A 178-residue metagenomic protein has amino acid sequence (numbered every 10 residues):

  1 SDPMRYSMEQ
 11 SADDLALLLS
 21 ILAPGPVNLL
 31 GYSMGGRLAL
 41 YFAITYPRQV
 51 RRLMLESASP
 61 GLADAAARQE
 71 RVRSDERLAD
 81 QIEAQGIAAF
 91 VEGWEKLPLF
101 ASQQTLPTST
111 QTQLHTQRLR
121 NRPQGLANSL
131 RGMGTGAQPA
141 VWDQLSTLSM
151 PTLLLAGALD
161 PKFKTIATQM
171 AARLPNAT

Functional and structural regions predicted by a protein language model:
S1-L30: Active-site loop/oxyanion-hole signature of alpha/beta-hydrolase fold enzymes
S1-R5, D64-A67, T165-I166: Conserved catalytic-core motifs of eukaryotic protein kinase domains, centered on the activation segment
E9, T112, K164-T168: Short, surface-exposed alpha-helical segments at coil->helix boundaries
G31-G35, A39: Gly/Ala-rich beta-loop-alpha elbow adjacent to hydrolase catalytic centers
Y41-T45, R51-E83: Flexible "cap/lid" loop of the alpha/beta hydrolase fold
V50-R51, L174-A177: Core-facing hydrophobic residues within beta-strands of well-ordered domains
E76-I82, G93-T105, Q113-Q117, S129-T135 (+1 more regions): Helix-loop "lid/cap" segments that line or gate small-molecule binding pockets
Q117-A172: Conserved serine/cysteine hydrolase catalytic core
